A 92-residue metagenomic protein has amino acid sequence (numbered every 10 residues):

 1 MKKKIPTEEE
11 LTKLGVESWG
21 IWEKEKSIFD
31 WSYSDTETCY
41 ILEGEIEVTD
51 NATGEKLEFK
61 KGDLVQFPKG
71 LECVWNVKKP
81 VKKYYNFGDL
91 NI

Functional and structural regions predicted by a protein language model:
M1-K13: Transition segment at domain starts
G15-S34, Q66-K69: Conserved short histidine dyad/triad with adjacent acidic residue
W31, V48, K83-Y85: Short hydrophobic/aromatic-rich beta-strand segments that constitute the beta-sheet cores of beta-sandwich/beta-barrel
Y33-V48: Short, conserved beta-strand element in jelly-roll/cupin
T49-N51, N76: A generic structural motif
N51-K69: Short acidic-glycine-tyrosine-enriched beta hairpin
K69-I92: Ligand-binding loop in jelly-roll beta-barrel domains
